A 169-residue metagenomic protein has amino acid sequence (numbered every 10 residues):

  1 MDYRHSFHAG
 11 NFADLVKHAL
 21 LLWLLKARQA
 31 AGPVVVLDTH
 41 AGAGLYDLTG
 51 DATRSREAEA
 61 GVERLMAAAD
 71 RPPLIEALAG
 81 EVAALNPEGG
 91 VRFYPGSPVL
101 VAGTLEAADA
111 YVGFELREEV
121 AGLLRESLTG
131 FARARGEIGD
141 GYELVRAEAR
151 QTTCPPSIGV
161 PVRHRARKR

Functional and structural regions predicted by a protein language model:
M1-R169: Class I S-adenosyl-L-methionine-dependent methyltransferase catalytic core
